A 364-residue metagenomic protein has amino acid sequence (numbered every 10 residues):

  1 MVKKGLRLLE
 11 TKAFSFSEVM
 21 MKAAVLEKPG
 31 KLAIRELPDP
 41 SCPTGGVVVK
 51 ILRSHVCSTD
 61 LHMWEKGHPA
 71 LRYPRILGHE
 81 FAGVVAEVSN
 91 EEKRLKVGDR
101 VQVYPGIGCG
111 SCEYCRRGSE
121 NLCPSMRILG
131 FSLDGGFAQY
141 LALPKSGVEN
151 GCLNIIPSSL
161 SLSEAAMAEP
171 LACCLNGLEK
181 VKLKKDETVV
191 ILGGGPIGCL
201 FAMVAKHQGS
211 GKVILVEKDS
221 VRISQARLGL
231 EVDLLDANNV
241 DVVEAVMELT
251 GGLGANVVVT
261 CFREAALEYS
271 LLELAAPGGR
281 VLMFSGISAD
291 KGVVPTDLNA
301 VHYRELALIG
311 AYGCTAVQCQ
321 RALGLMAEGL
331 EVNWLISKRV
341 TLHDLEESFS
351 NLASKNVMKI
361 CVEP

Functional and structural regions predicted by a protein language model:
K4-L8, K12-A13: N-terminal amphipathic/hydrophobic targeting modules at extreme N-termini, encompassing cleavable Sec/SRP-type signal
F14-M21, Y269-E273, P277, T315-P364: C-terminal hydrophobic helical "lid"/dimerization subdomain of Rossmann-like NAD(P)H-dependent oxidoreductases
P38-S54, G67-R116, P157-S159: Glycine-rich beta-strand-centered segment in the early N-terminal region that forms part of a ligand/cofactor-binding
R100, T188, G279-R280, A307: Short glycine-centered segments of the SAM/dcSAM-binding site in methyltransferase folds
C109-L192: NAD(P)H dinucleotide-binding glycine-rich loop of Rossmann-like/cofactor-binding domains, especially the beta1-alpha1
S158-N239: Mid-domain Rossmann-like dinucleotide-binding core that forms the NAD(H)/NADP(H) cofactor-binding site
V181-K182, S224, G229-E305: Glycine-rich cofactor phosphate-binding loops and adjacent beta1-alpha1 units of small-molecule cofactor enzyme domains
K218-D219, I287, C314: Residues in the short beta-alpha loop(s) of Rossmann-like NAD(P)-binding domains
